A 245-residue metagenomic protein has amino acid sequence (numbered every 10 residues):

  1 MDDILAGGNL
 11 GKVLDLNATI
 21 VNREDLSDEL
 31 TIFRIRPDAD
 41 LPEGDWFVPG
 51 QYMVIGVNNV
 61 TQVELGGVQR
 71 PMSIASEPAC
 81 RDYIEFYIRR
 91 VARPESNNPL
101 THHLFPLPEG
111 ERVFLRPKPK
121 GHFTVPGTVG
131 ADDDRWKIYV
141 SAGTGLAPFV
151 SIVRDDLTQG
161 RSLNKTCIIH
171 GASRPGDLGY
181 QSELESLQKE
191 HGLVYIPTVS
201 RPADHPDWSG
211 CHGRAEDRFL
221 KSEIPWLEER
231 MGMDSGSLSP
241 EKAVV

Functional and structural regions predicted by a protein language model:
I4-E111, S200-R201: Ferredoxin-reductase
L5, L10-L14, I169, R174-V245: Reductase modules of NAD(P)H-dependent flavoproteins
N59-Q62, R116-H122: Short, charged beta-turn/beta-strand-edge "cap" motif at the junction between a beta-strand and an adjacent loop
K118-D132: A short, basic/flexible loop-to-alpha-helix module at the beginning of a structural domain
V125-G127, F149-R154, G179-S182: A short secondary-structure junction signal
W136-V140: Conserved beta-strand elements of the Class I
A142-P148: Ser/Thr-glycine-rich phosphate-binding loops at phosphate-binding pockets of nucleotides, nucleotide cofactors
D156-G160, Q188: Active-site catalytic pocket residues across diverse enzymes, especially alpha/beta-hydrolases
